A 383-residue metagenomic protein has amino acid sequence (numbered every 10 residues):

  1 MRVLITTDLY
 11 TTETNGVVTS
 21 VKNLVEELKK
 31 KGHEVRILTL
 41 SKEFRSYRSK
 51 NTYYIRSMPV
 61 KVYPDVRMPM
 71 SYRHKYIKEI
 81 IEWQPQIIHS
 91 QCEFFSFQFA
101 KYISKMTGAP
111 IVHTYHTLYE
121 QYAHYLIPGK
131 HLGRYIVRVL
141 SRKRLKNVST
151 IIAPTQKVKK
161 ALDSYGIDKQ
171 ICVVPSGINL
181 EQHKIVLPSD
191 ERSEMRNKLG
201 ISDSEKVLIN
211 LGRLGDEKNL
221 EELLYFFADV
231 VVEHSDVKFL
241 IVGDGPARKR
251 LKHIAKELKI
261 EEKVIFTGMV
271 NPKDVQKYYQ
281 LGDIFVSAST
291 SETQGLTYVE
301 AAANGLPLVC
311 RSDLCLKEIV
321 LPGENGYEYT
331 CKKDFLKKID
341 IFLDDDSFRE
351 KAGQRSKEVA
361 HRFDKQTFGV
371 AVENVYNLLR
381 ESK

Functional and structural regions predicted by a protein language model:
M1-Y54, T367, E373, N377: N-terminal subdomain of nucleotide-sugar transferases
Y54-R56, R134, R138-D190: Donor nucleotide-sugar binding/catalytic pocket of nucleotide-sugar-dependent glycosyltransferases
L145, M269-V270, K277-G282: Short alpha-helical donor nucleotide-sugar binding micro-motif in glycosyltransferases
S202-K218, L224-F227: Conserved donor-binding/catalytic core segment of Leloir-type glycosyltransferases
R250-V270: Nucleotide-activated donor-binding/catalytic signature segment of Leloir-type glycosyltransferases, i.e., the conserved
T290: Aromatic "clamp/platform" in nucleotide-sugar-dependent glycosyltransferases that forms part of the donor/acceptor
P307-C310: Short hydrophobic beta-strand element within catalytic cores of glycosyltransferases and related nucleotide-activated
P322-K333, I341-S347: Conserved acidic donor-binding segment of nucleotide-sugar-dependent glycosyltransferases
